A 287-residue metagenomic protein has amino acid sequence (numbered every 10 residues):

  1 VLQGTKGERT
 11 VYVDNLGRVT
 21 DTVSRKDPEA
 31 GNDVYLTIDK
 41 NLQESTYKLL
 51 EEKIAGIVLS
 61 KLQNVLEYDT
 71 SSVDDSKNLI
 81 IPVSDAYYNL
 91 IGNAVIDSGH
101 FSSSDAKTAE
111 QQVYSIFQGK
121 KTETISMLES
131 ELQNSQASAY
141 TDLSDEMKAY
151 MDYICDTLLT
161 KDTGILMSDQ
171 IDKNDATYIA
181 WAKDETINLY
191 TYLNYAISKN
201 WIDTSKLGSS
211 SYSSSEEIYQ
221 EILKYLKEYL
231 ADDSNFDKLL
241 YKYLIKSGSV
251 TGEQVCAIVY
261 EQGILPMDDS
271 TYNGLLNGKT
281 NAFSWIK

Functional and structural regions predicted by a protein language model:
V1-K287: Periplasmic/cell-envelope proteins involved in peptidoglycan metabolism and beta-lactam response
